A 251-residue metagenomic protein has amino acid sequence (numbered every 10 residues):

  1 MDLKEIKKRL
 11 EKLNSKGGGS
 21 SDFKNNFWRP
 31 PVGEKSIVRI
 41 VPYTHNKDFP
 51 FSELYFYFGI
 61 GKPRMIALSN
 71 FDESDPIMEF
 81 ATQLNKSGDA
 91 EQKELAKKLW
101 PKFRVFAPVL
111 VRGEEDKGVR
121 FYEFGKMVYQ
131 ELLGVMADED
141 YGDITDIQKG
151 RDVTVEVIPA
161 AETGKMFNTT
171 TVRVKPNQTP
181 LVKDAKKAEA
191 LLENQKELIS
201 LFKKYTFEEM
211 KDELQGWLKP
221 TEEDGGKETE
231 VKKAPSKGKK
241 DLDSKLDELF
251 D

Functional and structural regions predicted by a protein language model:
M1-D140, Y205-E208: OB-fold ssDNA-binding interfaces and closely related basic DNA-contact patches used across DNA replication/repair
K7-L10, I144, K239, D243-L246: Generic N-terminal initiation segments characterized by hydrophobic and/or small/turn-forming residues
N14-D22, T221-S244: Intrinsic-disorder/low-complexity linker and hinge segments
P76, L110, R151-T154, D247: Residue-level recognition of well-ordered secondary-structure positions
P76-E79, S236-D251: Short acidic, low-complexity intrinsically disordered linear motifs used for protein-protein interactions
R112-V231: Compact mixed alphabeta submodule
